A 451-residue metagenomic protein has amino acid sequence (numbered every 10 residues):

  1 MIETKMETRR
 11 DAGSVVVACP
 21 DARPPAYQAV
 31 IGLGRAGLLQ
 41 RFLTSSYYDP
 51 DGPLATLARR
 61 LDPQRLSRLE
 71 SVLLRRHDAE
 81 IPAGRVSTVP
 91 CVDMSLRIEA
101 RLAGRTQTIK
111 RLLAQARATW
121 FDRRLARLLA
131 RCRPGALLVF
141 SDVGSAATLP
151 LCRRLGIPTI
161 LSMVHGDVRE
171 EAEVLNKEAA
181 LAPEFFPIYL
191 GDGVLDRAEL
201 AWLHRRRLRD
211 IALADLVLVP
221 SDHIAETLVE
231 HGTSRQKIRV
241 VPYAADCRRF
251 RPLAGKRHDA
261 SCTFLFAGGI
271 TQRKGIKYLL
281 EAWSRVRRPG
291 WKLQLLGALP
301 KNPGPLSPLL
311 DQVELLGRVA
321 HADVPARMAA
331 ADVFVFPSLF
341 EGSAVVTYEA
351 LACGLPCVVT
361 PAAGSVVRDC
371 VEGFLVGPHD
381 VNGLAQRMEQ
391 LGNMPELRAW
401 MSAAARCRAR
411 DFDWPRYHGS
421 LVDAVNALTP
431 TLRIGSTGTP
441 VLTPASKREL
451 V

Functional and structural regions predicted by a protein language model:
A58-R59, V92-L113, L155, T159-R205: Acceptor-binding helix/loop patch of EC 2.4 sugar-transfer enzymes, predominantly nucleotide-sugar-dependent
I211, R318-V319, A326-A331: Short alpha-helical donor nucleotide-sugar binding micro-motif in glycosyltransferases
H223, A244: Carbohydrate-associated surface elements
A254-K274, L280-S284, Q294: Conserved donor-binding/catalytic core segment of Leloir-type glycosyltransferases
P303-P325: Nucleotide-activated donor-binding/catalytic signature segment of Leloir-type glycosyltransferases, i.e., the conserved
L339: Aromatic "clamp/platform" in nucleotide-sugar-dependent glycosyltransferases that forms part of the donor/acceptor
P356-T360: Short hydrophobic beta-strand element within catalytic cores of glycosyltransferases and related nucleotide-activated
C370, F374-V381, Q390-P395: Conserved acidic donor-binding segment of nucleotide-sugar-dependent glycosyltransferases
